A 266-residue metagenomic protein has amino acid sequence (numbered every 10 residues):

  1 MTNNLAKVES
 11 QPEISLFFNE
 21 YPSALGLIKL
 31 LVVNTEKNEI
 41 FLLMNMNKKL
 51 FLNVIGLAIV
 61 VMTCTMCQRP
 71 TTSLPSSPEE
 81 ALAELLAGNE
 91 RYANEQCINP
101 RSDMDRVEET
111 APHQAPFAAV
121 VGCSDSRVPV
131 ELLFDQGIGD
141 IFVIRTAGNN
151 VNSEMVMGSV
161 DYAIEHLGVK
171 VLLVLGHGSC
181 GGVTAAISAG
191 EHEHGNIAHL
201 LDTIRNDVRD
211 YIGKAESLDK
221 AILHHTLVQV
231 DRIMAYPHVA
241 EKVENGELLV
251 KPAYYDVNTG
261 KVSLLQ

Functional and structural regions predicted by a protein language model:
N3, I14, K37-N38, K49: Polybasic, lysine-rich low-complexity intrinsically disordered segments
V8-E9: Cationic, amphipathic, low-complexity segments that mediate targeting or membrane/lipid association
K29-T35, E39-L42: Short, positively charged and aromatic/hydrophobic N-terminal segments
N45-I55: Bacterial N-terminal signal peptides that target proteins for export
I55-T63: Bacterial N-terminal signal peptides
C67-A115, I138-G139, N149-L167, T184-Q266: Divalent-metal-activated hydrolytic enzyme cores
G122-V128, A147-N150, H177: Short glycine-enriched loops at secondary-structure junctions
